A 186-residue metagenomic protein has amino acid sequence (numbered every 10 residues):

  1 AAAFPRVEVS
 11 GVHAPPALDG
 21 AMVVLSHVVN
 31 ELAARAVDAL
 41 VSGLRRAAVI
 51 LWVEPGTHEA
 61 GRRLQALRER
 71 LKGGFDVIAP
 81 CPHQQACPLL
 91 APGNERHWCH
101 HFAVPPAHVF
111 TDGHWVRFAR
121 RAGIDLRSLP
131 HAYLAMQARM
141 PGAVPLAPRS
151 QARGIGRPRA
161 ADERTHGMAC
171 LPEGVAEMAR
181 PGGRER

Functional and structural regions predicted by a protein language model:
A1-G20: S-adenosyl-L-methionine
G20-R35, G56-T57: A short SAM/SAH-binding and catalytic strip from SAM-dependent methyltransferases
N30-G43, R63: A short, conserved alpha-helix within the catalytic core of class I
S42-R46, R70: Conserved helix-to-beta-strand junction in the class I
R46-E59, D76-A79: Conserved beta-strand signature within the Rossmann-like core of class I S-adenosyl-L-methionine
E54-G73, A86-P92: Conserved class I S-adenosyl-L-methionine
F75-M136: Class I S-adenosyl-L-methionine
T111-R186: C-terminal lobe and adjacent flexible extensions of AdoMet/dcAdoMet transferase-like proteins
